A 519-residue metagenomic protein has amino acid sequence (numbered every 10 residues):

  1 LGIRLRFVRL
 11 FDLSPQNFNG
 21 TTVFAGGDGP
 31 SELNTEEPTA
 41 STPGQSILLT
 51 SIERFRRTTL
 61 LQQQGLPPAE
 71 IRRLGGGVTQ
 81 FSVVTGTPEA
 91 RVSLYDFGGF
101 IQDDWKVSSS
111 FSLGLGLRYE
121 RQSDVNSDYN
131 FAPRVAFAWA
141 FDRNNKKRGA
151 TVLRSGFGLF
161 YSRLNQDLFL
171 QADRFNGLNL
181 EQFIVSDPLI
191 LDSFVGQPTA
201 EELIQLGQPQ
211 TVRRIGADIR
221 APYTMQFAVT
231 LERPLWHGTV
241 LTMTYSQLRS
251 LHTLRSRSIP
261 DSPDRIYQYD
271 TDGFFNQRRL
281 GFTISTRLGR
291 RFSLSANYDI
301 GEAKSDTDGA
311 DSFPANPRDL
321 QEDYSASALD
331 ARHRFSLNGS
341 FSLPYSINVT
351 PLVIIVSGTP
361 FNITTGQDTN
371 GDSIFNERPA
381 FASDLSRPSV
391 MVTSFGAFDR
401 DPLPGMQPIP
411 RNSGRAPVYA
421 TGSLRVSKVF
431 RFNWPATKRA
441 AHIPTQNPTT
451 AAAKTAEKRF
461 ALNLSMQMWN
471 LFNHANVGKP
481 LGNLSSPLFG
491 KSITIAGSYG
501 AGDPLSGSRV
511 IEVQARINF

Functional and structural regions predicted by a protein language model:
L1-S389, P404, P408-F519: Short acidic-glycine motifs
V390-R400: A structural motif
